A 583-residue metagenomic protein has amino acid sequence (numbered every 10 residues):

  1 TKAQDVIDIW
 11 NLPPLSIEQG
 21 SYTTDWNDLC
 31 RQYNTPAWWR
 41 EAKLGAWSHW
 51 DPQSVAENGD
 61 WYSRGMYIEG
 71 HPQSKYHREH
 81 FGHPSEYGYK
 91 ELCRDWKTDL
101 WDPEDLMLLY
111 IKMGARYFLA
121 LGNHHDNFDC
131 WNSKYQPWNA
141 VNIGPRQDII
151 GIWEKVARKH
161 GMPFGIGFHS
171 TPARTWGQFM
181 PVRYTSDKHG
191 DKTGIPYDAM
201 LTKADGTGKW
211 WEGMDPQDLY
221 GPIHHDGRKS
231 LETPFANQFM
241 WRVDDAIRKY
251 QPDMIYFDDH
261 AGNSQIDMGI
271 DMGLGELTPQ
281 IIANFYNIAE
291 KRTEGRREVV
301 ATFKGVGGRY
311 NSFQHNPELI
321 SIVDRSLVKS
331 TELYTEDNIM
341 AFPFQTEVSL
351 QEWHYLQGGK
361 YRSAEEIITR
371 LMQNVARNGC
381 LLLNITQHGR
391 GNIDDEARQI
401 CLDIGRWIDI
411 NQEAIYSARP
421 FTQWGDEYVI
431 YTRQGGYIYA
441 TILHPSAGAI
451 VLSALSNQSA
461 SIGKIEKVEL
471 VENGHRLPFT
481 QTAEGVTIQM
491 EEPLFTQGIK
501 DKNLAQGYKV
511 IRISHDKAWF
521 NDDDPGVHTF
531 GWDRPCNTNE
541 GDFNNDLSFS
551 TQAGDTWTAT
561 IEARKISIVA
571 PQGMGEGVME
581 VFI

Functional and structural regions predicted by a protein language model:
K2-D524: Mature catalytic domains of secreted/periplasmic carbohydrate-active enzymes
V510, D516-I583: Glycan-recognition surfaces in beta-rich domains, encompassing non-catalytic CBMs and lectin-like receptor-binding
